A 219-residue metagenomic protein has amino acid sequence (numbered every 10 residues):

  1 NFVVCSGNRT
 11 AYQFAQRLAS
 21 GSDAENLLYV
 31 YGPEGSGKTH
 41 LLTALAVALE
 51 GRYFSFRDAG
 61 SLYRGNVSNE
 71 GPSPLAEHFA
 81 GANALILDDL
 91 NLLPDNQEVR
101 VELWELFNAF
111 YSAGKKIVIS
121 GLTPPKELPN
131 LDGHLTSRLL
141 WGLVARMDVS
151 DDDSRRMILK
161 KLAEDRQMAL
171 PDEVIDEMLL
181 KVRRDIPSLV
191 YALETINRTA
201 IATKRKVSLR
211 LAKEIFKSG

Functional and structural regions predicted by a protein language model:
N1-Y12: Dynamic helix-loop-helix/coil hinge segments at AAA+ ATPase domain boundaries and subdomain interfaces
D23-L42: Walker A/P-loop nucleotide-binding motif
A46-A84, L93-R100: Short glycine-rich substrate-engagement loop in P-loop NTPases that contacts/grips substrate
P125-L140: Short regulatory helix/loop adjacent to the ATP-binding pocket of P-loop NTPases
L128, I175, A200-G219: Conserved C-terminal helix/linker of AAA+ ATPases
P129, G142-S154: Conserved AAA+ ATPase "SRH/arginine-finger" region at the nucleotide-binding site
G142, S154-A169: Conserved AAA+ ATPase "sensor/coupling" helix adjacent to the nucleotide-binding pocket
K160, D176-L180, P187-I201: C-terminal helical "lid" of AAA+/P-loop NTPase domains
